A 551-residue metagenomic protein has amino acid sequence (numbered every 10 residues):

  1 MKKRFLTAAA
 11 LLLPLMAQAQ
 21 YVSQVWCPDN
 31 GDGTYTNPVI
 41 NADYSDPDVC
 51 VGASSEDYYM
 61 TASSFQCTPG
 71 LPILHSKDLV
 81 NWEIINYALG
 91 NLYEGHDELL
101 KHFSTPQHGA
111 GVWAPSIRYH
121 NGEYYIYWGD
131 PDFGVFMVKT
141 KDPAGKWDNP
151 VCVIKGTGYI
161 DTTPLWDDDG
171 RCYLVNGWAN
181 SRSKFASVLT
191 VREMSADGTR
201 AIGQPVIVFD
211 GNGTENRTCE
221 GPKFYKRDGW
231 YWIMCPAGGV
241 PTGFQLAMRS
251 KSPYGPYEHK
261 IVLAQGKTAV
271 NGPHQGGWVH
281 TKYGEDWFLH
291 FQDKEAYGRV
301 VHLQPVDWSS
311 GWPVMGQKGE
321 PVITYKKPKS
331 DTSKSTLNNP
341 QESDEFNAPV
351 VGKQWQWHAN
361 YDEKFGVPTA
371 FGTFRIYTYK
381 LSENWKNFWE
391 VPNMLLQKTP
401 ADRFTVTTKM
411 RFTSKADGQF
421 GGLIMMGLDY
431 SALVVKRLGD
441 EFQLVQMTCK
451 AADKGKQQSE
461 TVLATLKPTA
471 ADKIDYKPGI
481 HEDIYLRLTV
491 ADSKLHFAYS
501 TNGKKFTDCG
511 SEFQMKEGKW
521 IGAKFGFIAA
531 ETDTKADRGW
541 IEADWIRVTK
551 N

Functional and structural regions predicted by a protein language model:
M1-L6: Bacterial N-terminal signal peptides that target proteins for export
T7-L11, I40: Residue-level detector of alpha-helical transmembrane segments in integral membrane proteins
A10-Q18: Hydrophobic h-region of N-terminal signal peptides that target proteins for export in Gram-negative bacteria
A19-N551: Carbohydrate-active catalytic/glycan-binding domains of CAZyme proteins, especially the secreted or lumenal ectodomains
